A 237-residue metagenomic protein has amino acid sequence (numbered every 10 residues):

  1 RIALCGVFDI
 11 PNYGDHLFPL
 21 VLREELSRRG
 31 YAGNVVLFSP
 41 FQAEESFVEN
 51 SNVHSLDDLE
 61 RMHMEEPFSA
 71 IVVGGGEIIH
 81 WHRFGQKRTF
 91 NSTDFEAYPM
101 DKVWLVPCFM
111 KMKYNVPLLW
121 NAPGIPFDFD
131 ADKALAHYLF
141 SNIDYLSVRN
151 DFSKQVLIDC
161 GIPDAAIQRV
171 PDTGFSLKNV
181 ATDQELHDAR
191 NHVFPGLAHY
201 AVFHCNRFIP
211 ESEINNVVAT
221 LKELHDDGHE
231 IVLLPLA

Functional and structural regions predicted by a protein language model:
R1-A237: Active-site anion-handling motifs in enzyme catalytic cores
